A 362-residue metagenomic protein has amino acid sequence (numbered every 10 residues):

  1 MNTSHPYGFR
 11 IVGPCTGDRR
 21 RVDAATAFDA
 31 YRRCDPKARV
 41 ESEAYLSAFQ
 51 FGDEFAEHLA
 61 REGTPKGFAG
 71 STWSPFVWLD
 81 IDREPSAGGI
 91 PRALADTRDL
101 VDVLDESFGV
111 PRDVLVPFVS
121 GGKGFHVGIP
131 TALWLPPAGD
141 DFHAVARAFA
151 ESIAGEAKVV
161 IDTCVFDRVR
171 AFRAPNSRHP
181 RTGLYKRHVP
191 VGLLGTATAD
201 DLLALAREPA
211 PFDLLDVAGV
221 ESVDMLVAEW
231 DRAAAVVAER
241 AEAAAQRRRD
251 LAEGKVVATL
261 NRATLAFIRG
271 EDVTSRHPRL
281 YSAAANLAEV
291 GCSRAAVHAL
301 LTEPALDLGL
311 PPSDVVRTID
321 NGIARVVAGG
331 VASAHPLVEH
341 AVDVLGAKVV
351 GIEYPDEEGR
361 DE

Functional and structural regions predicted by a protein language model:
M1-F76, R83-T97, I161, V169-A171 (+2 more regions): DNA replication initiation on ssDNA origins
R39-S42, D105-D113, K348: Short secondary-structure junctions
F68, L115-G121, D162-D167: Short beta-strand
R83-I90, L94-E106, G122-G139, R170-G183 (+3 more regions): Modules that initiate DNA replication and primer synthesis
R112-P117, V160, V350-G351: A short linear hydrophobic-aromatic micro-motif
W134-K158: Acidic, His- and aromatic-enriched active-site or binding-groove loops in soluble protein domains that engage sugars
T163-R173, I323, P355-G359: Short proline/glycine- and acidic-rich turn/helix-capping motifs at secondary-structure junctions
V331-E362: Intrinsically disordered, low-complexity basic tails and flexible linkers associated with large NTP-driven
